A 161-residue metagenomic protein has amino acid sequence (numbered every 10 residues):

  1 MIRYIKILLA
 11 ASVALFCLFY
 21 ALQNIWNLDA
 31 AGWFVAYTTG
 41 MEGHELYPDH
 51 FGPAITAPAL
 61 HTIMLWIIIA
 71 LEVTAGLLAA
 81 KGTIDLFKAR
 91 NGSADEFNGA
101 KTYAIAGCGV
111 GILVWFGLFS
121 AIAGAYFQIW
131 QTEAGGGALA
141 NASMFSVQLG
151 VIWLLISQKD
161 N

Functional and structural regions predicted by a protein language model:
M1-Q23, T62-W66, A70, T74-N161: Extended, low-polarity transmembrane helix blocks
F19-D29, W33: Short helix-terminus and kink motifs of transmembrane alpha helices, predominantly at the cytoplasmic interface
D29-L60: Membrane-interface interhelical connector segments
